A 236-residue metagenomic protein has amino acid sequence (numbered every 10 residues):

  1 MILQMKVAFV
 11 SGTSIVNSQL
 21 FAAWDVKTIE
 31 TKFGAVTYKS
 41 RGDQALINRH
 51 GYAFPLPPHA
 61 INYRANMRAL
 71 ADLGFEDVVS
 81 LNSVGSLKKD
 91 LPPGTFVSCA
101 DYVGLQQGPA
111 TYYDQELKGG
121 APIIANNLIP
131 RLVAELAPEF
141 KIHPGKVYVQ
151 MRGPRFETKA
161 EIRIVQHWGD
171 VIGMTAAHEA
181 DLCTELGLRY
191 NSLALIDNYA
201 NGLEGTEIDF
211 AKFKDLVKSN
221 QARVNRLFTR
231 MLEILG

Functional and structural regions predicted by a protein language model:
I2-G120: Metabolite-binding pocket within alpha/beta catalytic cores that recognizes anionic/polar moieties
Y52-P57, D114-N126, Q150-R152, Q166-D170: Flexible, glycine/proline-enriched loop segments at strand-loop-helix junctions that form or flank small-ligand binding
M67, I162, A177-A180: Generic hydrophobic/aromatic pocket-lining and core-packing "Φ" positions
E76-D77, D170, R189: Short acidic/polar active-site loop segments enriched in Thr and Asp
I124-H167: Active-site rim beta-loop-alpha module in soluble metabolic enzymes
T175-K212: Zn-dependent metallopeptidase/amidohydrolase metal-coordination segment
N201-G236: His/Asp/Glu-rich mid-to-C-terminal helical/loop segments that flank catalytic regions of hydrolases
